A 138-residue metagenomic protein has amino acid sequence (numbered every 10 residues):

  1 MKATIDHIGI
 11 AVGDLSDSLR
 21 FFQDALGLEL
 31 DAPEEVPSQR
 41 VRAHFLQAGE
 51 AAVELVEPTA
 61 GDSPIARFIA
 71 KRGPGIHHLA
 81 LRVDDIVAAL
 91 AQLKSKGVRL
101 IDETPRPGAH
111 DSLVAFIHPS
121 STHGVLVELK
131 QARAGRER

Functional and structural regions predicted by a protein language model:
M1, D17-R20, D24-A25, E29: Intrinsic disorder/low-complexity detector
M1-D17, P74-V83, Q131-R138: N-terminal beta-strand motif that seeds the catalytic metal site of vicinal oxygen chelate
T4-D6, L28-R40, A60-H77, Q92 (+2 more regions): A cross-kingdom feature marking solvent-exposed beta-strand/loop segments within repeated, beta-rich binding/scaffold
I5, V12, L19-F22, L46 (+5 more regions): Short, structured motif recognition centered on aromatic/hydrophobic residues
S18-F21, A89-L93: Hydrophobic side chains in well-ordered alpha-helices
V36-A52: C-terminal "cap" of GNAT-fold acetyltransferases
H44-F45, E54, L81, L90-R138: Vicinal oxygen chelate
